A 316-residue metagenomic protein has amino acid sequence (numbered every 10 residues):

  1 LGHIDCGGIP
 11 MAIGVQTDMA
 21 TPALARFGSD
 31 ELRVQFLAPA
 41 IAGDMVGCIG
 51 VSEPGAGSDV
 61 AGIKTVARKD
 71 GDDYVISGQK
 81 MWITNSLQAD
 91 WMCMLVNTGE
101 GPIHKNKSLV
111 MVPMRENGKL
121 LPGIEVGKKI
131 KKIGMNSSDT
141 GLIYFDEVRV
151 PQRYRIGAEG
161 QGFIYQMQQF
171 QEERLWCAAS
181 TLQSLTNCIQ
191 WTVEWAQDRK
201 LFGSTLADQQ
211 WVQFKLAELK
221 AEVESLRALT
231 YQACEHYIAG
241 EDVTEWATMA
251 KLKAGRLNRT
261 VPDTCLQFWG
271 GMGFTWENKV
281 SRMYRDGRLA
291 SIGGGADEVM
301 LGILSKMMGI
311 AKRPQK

Functional and structural regions predicted by a protein language model:
L1-D5, G14, F27-L32, P39 (+7 more regions): Alpha-helical interface subdomain recognition
L1-D5, V96, V112-K119, D146-V150: Short Ser/Thr-interspersed hydrophobic loop/turn segments at strand-loop and sheet-helix junctions that line or gate
I13, G55-S58, W82-N85, T98-G101 (+1 more regions): Short Gly/Pro-enriched turn/cap motifs at secondary-structure boundaries
M19-F27: Helix-loop "lid/cap" segments that line or gate small-molecule binding pockets
G43-V51, L95: A short, Trp-centered hydrophobic/proline-enriched beta-strand micro-motif
G62-V66: Beta-sandwich/jelly-roll carbohydrate-recognition scaffolds of carbohydrate-active enzymes
D73, S77-E125: A short core secondary-structure module
N117-R149: Flexible, small-/acidic-enriched active-site or ligand-binding loops
